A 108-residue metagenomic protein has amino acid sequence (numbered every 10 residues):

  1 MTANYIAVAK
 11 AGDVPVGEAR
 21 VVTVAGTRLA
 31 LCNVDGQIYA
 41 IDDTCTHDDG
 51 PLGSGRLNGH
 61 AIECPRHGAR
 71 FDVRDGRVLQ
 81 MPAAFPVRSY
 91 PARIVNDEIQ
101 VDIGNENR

Functional and structural regions predicted by a protein language model:
N4-A11: Short amphipathic
D13-R108: Rieske [2Fe-2S] iron-sulfur-binding domain
